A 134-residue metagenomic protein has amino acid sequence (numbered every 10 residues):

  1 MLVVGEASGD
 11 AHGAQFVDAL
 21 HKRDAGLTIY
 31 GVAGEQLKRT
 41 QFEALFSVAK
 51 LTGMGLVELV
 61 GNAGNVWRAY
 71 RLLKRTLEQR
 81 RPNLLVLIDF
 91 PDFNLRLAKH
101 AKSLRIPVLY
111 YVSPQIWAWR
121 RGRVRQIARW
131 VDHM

Functional and structural regions predicted by a protein language model:
M1-H133: Active-site and donor-binding regions of nucleotide-sugar-utilizing enzymes
